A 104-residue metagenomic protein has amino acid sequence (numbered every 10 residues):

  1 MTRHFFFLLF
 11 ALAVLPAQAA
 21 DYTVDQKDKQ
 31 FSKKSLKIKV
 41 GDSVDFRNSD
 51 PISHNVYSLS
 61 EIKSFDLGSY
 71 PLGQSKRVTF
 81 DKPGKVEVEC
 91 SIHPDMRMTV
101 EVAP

Functional and structural regions predicted by a protein language model:
T2, L8-L9, A17-P104: Extracytoplasmic copper-binding redox domains, predominantly the cupredoxin/blue-copper superfamily
